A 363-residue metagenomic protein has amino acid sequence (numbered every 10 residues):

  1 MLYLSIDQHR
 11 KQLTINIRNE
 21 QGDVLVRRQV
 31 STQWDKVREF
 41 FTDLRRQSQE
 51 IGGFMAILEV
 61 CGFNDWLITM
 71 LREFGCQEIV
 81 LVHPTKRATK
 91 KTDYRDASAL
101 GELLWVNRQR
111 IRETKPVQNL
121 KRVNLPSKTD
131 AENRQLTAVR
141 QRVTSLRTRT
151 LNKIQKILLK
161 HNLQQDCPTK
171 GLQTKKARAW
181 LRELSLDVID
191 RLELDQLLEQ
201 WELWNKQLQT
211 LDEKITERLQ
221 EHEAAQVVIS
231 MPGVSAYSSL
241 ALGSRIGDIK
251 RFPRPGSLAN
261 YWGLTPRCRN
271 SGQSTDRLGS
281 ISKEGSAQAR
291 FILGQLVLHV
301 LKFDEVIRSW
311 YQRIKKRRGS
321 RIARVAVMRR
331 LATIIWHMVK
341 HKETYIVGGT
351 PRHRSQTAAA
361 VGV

Functional and structural regions predicted by a protein language model:
M1-V363: A detector of single, family-specific signature residues that are central to catalytic or substrate-handling motifs
